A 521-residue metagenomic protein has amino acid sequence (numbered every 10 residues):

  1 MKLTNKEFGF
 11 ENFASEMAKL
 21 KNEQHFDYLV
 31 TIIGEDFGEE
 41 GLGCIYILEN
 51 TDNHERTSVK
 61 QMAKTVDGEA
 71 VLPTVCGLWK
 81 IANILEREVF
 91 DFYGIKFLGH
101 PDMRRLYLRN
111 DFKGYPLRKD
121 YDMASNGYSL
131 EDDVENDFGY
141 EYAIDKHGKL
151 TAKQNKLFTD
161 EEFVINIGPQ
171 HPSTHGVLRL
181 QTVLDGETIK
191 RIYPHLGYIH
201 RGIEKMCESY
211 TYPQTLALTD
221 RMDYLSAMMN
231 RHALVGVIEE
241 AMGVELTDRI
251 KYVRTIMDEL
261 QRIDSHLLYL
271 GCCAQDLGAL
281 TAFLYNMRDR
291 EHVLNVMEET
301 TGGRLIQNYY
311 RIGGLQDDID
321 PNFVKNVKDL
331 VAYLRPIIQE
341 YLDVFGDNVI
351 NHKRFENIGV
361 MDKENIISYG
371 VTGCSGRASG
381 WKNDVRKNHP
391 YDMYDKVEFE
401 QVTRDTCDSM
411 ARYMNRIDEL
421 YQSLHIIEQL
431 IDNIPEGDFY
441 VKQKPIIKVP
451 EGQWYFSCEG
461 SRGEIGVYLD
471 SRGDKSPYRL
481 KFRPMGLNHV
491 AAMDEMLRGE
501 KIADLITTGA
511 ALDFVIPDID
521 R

Functional and structural regions predicted by a protein language model:
M1-T188, S265, N351-R354, I358 (+4 more regions): Terminal low-complexity/charged segments
N110, E141-H175, V183-R521: Active-site bordering "gate/hinge" segments that shape substrate access to catalytic or cofactor-binding pockets
